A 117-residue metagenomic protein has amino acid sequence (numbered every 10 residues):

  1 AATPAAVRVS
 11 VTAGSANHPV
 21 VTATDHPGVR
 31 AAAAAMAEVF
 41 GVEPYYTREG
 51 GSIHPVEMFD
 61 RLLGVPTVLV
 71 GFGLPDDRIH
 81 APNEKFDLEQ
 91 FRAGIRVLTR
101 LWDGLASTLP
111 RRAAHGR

Functional and structural regions predicted by a protein language model:
A2-R117: An extended, acidic, His-containing surface patch that forms the Zn2+-binding/catalytic region of metallohydrolases
